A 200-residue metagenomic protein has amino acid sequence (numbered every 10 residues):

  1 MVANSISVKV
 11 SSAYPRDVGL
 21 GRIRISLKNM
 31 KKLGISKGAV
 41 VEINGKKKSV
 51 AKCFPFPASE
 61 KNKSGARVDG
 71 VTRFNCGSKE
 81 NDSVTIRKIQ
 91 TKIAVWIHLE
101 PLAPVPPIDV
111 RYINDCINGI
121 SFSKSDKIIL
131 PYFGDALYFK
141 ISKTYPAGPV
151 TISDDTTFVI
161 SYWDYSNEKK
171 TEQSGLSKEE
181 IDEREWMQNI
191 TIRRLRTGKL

Functional and structural regions predicted by a protein language model:
M1-L200: Beta-strand/loop-dominated core regions that host nucleotide or nucleotide-derived cofactor-binding catalytic loops
